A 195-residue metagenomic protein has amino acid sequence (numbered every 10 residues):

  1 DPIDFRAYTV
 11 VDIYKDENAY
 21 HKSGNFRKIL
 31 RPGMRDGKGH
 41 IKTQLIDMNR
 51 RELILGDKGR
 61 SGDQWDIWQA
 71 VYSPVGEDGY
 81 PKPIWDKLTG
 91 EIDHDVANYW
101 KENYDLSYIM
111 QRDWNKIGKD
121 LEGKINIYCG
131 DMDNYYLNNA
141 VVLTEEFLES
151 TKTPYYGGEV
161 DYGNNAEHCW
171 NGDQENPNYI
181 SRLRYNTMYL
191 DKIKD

Functional and structural regions predicted by a protein language model:
D1-D195: Non-catalytic cap/lid and distal C-terminal segments of serine-dependent acyl enzymes
